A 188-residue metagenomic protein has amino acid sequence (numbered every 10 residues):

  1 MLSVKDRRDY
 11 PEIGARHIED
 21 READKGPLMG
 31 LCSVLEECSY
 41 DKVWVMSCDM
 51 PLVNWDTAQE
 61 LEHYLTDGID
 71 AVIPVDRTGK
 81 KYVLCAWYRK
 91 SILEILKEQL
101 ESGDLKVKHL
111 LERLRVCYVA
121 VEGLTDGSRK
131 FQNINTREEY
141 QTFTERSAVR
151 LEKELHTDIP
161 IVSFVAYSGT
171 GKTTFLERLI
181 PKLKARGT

Functional and structural regions predicted by a protein language model:
M1-L84, K90-D104, E112-S128, L183: Nucleotide and nucleotide-moiety/phosphate-recognizing core
A15, Q132, V162: A broad, low-specificity signal marking well-ordered, structured residues that form hydrophobic/aromatic
G26-M29, N135, G171: A generic structural signal for residues located within well-ordered alpha-helices of large catalytic or ligand-binding
A86-Y88, I134-N135: Short beta-strand-to-turn element immediately C-terminal to the catalytic PLP-Schiff-base lysine in fold type I
L105-E152, H156: Conserved alpha/beta core of the MobA/IspD/sugar-nucleotide pyrophosphorylase nucleotidyltransferase superfamily
E152-T188: Walker A (P-loop) phosphate-binding motif
